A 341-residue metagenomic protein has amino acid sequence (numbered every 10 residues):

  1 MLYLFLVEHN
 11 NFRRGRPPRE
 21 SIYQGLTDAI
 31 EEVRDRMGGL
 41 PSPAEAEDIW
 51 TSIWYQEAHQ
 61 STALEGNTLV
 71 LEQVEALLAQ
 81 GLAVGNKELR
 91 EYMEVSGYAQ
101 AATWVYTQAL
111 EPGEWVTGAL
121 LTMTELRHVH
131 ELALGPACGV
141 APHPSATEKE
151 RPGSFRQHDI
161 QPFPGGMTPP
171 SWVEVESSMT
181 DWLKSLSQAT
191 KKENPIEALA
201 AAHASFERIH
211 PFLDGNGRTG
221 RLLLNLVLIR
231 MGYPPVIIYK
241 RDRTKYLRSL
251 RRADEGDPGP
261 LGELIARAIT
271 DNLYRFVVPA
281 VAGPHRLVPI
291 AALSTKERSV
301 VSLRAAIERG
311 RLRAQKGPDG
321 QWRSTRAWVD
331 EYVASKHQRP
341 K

Functional and structural regions predicted by a protein language model:
M1-D214, R218-K341: FIC/Doc superfamily catalytic core
